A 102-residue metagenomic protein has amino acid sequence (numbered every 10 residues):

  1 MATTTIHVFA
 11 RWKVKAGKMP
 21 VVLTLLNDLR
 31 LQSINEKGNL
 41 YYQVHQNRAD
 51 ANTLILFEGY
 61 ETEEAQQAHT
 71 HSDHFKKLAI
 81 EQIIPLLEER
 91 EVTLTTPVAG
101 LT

Functional and structural regions predicted by a protein language model:
M1-T4, V44-N52, I80-T102: Glycine-rich beta-strand-turn "strand-cap" elements at beta-sheet edges
I6-K13, Q43-T70: Short, well-ordered beta-strand segments in beta-rich or mixed alpha/beta enzyme and ligand-binding folds
I6-N35: N-terminal first-folded block
F9-R11, L26, Q46, L78-Q82: Generic alpha-helical hydrophobic packing signal
V14-A16, T62, T96-V98: Non-catalytic surface loops within mature trypsin-like serine protease
G17, V21, A51, L78: Residues that form or flank phosphate/diphosphate-binding pockets in enzymes that use nucleotide phosphates
L25-L29, L56, L86-L87: Generic leucine side-chain signal with a strong bias for well-ordered alpha-helical environments
I34-L40, G59-T93: An amphipathic, aromatic/His-enriched active-site/gating alpha helix that lines ligand/cofactor pockets
